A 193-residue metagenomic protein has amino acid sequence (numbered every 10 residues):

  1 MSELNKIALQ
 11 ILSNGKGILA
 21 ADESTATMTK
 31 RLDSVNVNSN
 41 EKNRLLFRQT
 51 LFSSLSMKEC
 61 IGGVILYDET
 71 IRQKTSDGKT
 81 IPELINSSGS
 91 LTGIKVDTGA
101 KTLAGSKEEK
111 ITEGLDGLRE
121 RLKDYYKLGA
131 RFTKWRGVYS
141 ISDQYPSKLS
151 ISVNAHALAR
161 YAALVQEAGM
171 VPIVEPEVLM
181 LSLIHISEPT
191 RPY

Functional and structural regions predicted by a protein language model:
M1-L128, I141: Alpha/beta catalytic barrel-like cores
N40, W135, V174: Conserved, mostly hydrophobic/aromatic
K107-R121, P146-Y161: Glycine-rich anion/phosphate-binding loops
R136-V138, Y145: Intrinsically disordered, low-complexity linker/loop segments enriched in Gly/Pro and charged/polar residues
V171-P172, P176-L183: Conserved anion-binding
I184-Y193: Single conserved hydrophobic/aromatic residue that forms the stacking wall/gate of nucleotide- or nucleobase-binding
